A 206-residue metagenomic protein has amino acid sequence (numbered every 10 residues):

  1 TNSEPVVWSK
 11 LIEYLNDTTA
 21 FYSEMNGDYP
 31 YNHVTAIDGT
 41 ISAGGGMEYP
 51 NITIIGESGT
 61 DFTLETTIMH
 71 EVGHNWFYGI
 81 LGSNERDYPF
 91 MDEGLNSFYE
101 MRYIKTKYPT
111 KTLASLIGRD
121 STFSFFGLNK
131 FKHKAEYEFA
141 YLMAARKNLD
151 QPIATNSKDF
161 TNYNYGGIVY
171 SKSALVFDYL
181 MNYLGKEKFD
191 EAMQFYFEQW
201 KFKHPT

Functional and structural regions predicted by a protein language model:
S3-T206: Hydrophobic alpha-helical and helix-loop surface patches within well-folded domains that function as non-catalytic
